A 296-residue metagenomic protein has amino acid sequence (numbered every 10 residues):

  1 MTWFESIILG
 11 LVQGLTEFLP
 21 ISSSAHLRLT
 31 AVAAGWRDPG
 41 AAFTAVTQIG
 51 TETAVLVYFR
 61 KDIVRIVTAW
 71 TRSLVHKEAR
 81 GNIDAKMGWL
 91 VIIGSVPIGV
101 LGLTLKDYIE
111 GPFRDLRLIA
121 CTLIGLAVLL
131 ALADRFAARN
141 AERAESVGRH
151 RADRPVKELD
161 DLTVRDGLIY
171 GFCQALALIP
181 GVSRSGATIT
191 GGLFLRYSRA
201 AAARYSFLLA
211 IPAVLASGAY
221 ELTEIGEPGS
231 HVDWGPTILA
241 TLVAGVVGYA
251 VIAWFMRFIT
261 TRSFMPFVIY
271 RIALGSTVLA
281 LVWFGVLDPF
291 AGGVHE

Functional and structural regions predicted by a protein language model:
M1-E296: Multi-pass membrane proteins that catalyze or facilitate reactions on polyprenyl-/lipid-phosphate substrates and their
